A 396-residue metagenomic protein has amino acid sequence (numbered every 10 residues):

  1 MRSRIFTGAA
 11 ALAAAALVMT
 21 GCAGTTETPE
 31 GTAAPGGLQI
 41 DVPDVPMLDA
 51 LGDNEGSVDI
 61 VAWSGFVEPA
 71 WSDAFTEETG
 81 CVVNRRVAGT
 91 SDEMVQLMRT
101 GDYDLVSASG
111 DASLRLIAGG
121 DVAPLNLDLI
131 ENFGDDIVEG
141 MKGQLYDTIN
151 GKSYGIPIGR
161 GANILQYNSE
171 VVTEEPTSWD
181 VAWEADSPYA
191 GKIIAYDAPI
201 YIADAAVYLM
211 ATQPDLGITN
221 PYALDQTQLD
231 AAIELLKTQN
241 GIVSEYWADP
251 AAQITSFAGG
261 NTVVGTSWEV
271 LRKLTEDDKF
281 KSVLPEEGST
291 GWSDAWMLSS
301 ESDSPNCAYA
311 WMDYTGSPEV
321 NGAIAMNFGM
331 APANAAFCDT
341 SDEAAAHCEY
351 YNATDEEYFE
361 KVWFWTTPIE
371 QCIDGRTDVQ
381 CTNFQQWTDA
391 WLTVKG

Functional and structural regions predicted by a protein language model:
M19-T32: Bacterial lipoprotein signal-peptidase II cleavage site
G36-L116: Early extracytoplasmic/lumenal segment of secretory-pathway proteins
V61, F66-E68, S107-S256: Extracytoplasmic ligand-binding site segments that recognize negatively charged/polar headgroups
A112-I117, G265-K279: A ligand-binding cleft/hinge motif common to bilobed small-molecule-binding domains
E131-D135, I233-Q239, D277-S300: Periplasmic-binding protein-like
Q166-V171, V207-L209, W292-P305, A323-N327: A bilobed periplasmic-binding-protein/Venus flytrap-type ligand-binding module shared by bacterial periplasmic
S299-P368: Mature extracytoplasmic/periplasmic domains
K361-G396: Conserved C-terminal helix/tail region of periplasmic/extracytoplasmic solute-binding proteins
